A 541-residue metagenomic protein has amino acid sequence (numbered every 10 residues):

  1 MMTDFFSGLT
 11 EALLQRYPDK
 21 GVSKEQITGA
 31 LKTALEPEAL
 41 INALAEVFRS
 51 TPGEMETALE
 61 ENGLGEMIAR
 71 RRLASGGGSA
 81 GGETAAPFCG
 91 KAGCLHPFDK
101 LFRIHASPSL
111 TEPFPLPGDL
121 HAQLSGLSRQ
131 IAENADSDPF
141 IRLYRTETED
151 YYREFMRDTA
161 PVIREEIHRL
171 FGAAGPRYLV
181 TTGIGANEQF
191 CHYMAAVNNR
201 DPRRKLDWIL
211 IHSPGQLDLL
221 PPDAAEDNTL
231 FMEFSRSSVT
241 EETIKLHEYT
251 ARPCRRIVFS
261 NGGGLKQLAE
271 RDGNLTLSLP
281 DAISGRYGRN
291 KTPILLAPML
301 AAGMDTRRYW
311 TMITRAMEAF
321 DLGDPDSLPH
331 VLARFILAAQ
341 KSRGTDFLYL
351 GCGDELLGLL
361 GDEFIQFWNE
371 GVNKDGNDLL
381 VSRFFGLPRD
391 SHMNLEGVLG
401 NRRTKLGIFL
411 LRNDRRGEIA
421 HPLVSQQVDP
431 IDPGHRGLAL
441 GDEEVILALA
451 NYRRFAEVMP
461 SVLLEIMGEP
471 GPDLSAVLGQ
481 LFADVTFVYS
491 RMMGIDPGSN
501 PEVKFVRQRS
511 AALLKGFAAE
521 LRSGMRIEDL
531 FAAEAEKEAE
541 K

Functional and structural regions predicted by a protein language model:
Y17-E25, L35, A45-E54: Charged, low-complexity interaction regions
F48, P52-S75: Repeat-associated, polar segments at repeat-unit boundaries in modular proteins
A85-P161, L170-F171, R526: Extended, charge-enriched "interface" segments that sit outside catalytic cores
P97-F98, G175, R204, P325-E443 (+1 more regions): Acidic catalytic cores of enzymes that act on phosphate-bearing nucleotides/polynucleotides
P161-G323, A512: Glycine-rich phosphate-binding loops that contact phosphosugars or nucleotide phosphates
N187-F190, Q216-L219, V239-E241, G264-Q267 (+4 more regions): Flexible loop/turn segments at secondary-structure boundaries
S461, M467-L514: Internal helix-turn-beta structural module
D496-K541: C-terminal amphipathic alpha-helical interaction region
